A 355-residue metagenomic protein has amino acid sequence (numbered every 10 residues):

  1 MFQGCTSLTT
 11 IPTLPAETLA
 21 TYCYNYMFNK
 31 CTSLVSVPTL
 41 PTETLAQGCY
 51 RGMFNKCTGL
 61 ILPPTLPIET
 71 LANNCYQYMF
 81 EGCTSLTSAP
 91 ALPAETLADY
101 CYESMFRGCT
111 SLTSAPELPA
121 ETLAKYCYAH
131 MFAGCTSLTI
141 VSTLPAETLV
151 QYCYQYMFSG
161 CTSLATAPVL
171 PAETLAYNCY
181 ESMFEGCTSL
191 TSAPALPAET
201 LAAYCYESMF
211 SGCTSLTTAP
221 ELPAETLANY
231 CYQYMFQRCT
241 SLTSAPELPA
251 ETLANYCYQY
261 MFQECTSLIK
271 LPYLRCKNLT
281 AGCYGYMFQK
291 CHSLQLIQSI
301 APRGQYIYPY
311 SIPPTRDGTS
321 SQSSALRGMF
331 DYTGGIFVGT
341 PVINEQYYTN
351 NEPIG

Functional and structural regions predicted by a protein language model:
M1-F2: Intrinsically disordered, low-complexity linker/propeptide segments enriched in Ser/Thr/Gly/Pro and acidic residues
C5-A20, C31-A46, C57-N73, C83-A98 (+9 more regions): Structural signature of tandem-repeat unit edges
C23, M27-F28, C49, M53-F54 (+19 more regions): Periodic small-residue-enriched repeat registers in elongated scaffold domains
Q322-S324, G328, Y332: A composition-driven surface/loop motif
